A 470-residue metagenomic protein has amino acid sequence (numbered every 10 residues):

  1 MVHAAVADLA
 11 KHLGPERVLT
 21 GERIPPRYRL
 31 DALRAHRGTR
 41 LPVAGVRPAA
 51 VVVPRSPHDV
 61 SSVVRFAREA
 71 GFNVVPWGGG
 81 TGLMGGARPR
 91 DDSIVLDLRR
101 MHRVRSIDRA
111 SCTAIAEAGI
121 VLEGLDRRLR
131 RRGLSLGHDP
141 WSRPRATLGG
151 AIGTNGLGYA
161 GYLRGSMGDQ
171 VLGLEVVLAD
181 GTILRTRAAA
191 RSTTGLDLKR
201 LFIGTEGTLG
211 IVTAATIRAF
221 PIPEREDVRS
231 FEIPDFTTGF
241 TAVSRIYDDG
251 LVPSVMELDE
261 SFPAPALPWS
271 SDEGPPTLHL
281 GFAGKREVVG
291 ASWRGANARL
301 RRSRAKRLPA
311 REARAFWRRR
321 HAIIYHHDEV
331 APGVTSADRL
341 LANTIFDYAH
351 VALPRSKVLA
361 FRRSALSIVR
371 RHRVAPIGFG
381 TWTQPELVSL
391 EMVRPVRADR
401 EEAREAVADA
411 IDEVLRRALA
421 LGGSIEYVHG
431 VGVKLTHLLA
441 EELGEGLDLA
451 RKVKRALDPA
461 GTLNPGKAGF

Functional and structural regions predicted by a protein language model:
M1-R27, A460: A charged N-terminal "starter" segment
T20-H36, P221, E232, F240-E413 (+2 more regions): C-terminal substrate-recognition/cap domain of FAD-linked oxidoreductases
G21-M101, A116, L136: Glycine-rich N-terminal segment of FAD-binding domains in flavoprotein oxidoreductases, spanning the beta-loop-helix
R103-E257, T462-L463: FAD-binding subdomain of flavoenzyme oxidoreductases
T182, G432-F470: Activity-critical C-terminal alpha-helical subdomain
